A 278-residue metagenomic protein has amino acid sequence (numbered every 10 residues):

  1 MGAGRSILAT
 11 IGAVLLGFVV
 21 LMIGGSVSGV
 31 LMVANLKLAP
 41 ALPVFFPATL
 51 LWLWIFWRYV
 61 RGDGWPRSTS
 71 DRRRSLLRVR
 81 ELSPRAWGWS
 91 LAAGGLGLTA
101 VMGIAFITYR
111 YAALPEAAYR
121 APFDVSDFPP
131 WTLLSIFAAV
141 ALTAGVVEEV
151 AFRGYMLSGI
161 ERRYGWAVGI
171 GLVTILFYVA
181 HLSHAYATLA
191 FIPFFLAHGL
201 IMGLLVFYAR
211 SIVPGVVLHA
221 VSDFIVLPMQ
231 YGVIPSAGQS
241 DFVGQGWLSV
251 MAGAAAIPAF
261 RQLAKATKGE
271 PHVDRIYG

Functional and structural regions predicted by a protein language model:
L8-L15, L42, W87-A92, L134-A138 (+3 more regions): Hydrophobic alpha-helical transmembrane segments
G17-S75, W89-S90, G244-V250: Alpha-helical transmembrane segments in multi-pass membrane proteins
F18-I23, L98-G103, T174-S183, A220-Y231: Aromatic-anchored segments of alpha-helical transmembrane domains
M22-S26, Y186-G244: Functionally important transmembrane alpha-helices
V30-P40, D71-A144, R162, Y277-G278: Juxtamembrane helix-loop-helix connectors linking adjacent transmembrane helices in multi-pass membrane enzymes
P43-L51, L134, P193-I201, I225 (+1 more regions): Membrane-embedded alpha-helical segments of multi-pass membrane proteins, especially the transmembrane helices
V147-L172, F207-S211: Membrane-interface helix/loop boundary segments of multi-pass membrane proteins
A220-G278: C-terminal membrane module of polytopic membrane proteins
